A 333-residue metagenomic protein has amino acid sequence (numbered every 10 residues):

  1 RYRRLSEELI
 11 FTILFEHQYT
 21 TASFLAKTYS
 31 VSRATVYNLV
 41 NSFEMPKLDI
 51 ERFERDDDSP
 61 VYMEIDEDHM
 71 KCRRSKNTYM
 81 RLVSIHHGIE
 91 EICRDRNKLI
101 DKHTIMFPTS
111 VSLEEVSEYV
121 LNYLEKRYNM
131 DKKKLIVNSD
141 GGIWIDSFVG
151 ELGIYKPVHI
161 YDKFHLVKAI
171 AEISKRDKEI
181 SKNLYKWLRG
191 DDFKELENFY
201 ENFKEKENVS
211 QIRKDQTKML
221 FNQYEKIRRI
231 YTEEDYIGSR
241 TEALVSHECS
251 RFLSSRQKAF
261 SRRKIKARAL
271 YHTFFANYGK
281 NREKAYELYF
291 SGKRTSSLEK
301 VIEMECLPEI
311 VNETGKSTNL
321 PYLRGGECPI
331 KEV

Functional and structural regions predicted by a protein language model:
R1-L9, T20, R33, Y37-I136 (+4 more regions): RNase H-like nuclease fold core
L14, V40, N122-K156, D162-V333: Acidic/histidine-rich catalytic cores and adjacent linkers of DNA breakage/strand-transfer/modification proteins
E16-T28: Short, charged amphipathic recognition helices of the HTH superfamily and cognate SANT/SANTA-like modules
E16-Y19, E67, G141-G142: A short acidic Gly-Thr/Ser loop motif
